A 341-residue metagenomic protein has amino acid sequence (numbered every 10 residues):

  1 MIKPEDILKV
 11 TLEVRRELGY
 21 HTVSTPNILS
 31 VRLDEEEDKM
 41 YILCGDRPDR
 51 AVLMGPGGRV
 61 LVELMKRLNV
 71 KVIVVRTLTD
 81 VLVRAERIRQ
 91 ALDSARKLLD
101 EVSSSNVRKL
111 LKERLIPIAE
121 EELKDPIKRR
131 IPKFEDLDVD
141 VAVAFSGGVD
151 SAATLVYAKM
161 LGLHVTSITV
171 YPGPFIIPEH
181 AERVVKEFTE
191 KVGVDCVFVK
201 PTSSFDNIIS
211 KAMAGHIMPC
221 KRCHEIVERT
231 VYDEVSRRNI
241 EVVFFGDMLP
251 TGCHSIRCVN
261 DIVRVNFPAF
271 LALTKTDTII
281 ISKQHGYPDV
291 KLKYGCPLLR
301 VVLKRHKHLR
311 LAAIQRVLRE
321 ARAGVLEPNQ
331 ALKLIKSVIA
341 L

Functional and structural regions predicted by a protein language model:
M1-V10: N-terminal presequence-like segments and adjacent domain-start helices
R16-Y41: Short edge beta-strands and adjacent turn/loop segments
V23, T77, Q90: Basic, alpha-helical nucleic-acid-binding regions used in initiation and control of genome expression
E36-R59: A short interface-forming secondary-structure element
L43, R59-V62, K66, V74-R76 (+2 more regions): SAM-dependent transferase fold signal centered on methyltransferase-like domains, encompassing both Class I
A51-R67, A91-K97: Charge-rich, low-aromatic oligomerization/scaffolding segments with amphipathic character
M65-R87: A short amphipathic beta-strand at an alpha->beta junction
V83-A144, S151-L341: Nucleotide-activated chemistry modules centered on ATP-dependent adenylation/adenylyltransferase
